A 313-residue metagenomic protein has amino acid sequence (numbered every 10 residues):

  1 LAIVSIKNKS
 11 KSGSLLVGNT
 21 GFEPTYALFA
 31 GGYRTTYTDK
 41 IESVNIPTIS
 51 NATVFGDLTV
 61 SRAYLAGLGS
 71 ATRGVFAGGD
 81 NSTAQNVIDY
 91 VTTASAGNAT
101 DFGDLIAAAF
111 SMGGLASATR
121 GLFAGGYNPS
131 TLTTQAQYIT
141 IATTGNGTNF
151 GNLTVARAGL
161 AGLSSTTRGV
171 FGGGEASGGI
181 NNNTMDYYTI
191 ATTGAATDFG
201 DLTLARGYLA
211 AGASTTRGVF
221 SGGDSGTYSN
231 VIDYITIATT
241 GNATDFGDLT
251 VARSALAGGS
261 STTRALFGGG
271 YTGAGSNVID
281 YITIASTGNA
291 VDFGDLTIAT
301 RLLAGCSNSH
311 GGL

Functional and structural regions predicted by a protein language model:
L1-L313: Polar, enzyme-active/binding microenvironments
